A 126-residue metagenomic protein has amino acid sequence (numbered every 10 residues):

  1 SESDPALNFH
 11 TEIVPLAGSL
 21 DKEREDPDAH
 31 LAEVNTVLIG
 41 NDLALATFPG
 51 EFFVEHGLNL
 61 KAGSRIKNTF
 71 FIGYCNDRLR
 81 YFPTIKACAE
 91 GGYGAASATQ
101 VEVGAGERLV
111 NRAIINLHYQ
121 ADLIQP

Functional and structural regions predicted by a protein language model:
S1-P126: Non-catalytic substrate/cofactor recognition surfaces at enzyme active-site rims
